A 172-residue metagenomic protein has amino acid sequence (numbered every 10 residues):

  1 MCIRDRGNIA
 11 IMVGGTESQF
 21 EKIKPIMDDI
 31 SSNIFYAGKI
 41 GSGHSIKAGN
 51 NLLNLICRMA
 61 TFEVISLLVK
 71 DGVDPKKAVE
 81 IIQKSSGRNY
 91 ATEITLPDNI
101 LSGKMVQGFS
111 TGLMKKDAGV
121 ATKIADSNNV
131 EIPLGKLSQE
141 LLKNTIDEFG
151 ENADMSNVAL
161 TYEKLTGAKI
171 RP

Functional and structural regions predicted by a protein language model:
M1-I3: Short, small-residue-biased leader/transition segments that mark boundaries at the very start of proteins
D5-G7, M105-V106: Short glycine-enriched loop/turn motifs at secondary-structure junctions
R6-D28, I34-Y36, G49-I56, I65-D71 (+2 more regions): Short beta-strand and adjoining strand-loop segment in the mid-core of the Rossmann-like NAD(P)-dependent dehydrogenase
D28, R171-P172: ATP-dependent carboxylate/acyl-activation modules
F35-G38, L134: General beta-strand structural signal in soluble alpha/beta enzymes
S42-T166: Helical "substrate-binding/catalytic lid" subdomain of Rossmann-like NAD(P)-dependent dehydrogenases/reductases
